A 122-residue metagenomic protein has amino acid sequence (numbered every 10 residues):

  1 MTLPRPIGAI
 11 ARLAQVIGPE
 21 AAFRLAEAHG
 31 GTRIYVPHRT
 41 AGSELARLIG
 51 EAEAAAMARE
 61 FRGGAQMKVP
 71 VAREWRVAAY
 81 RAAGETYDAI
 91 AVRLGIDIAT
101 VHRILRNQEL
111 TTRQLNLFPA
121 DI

Functional and structural regions predicted by a protein language model:
M1-H38, R47-E60: DNA-contacting interfaces and partner/effector-binding or oligomerization modules in DNA-centric proteins
I10-A11, G42-S43, A78, D88: Amphipathic alpha-helical segments within well-ordered protein domains
I34-Y35, G63-K68, H102-I122: Short, solvent-exposed alpha-helical "recognition" segments
P70-E85: Short, amphipathic alpha-helical "recognition" segments used to contact nucleic acids or chromatin
T86-L94: Short alpha-helical "recognition helix" segments of helix-turn-helix
